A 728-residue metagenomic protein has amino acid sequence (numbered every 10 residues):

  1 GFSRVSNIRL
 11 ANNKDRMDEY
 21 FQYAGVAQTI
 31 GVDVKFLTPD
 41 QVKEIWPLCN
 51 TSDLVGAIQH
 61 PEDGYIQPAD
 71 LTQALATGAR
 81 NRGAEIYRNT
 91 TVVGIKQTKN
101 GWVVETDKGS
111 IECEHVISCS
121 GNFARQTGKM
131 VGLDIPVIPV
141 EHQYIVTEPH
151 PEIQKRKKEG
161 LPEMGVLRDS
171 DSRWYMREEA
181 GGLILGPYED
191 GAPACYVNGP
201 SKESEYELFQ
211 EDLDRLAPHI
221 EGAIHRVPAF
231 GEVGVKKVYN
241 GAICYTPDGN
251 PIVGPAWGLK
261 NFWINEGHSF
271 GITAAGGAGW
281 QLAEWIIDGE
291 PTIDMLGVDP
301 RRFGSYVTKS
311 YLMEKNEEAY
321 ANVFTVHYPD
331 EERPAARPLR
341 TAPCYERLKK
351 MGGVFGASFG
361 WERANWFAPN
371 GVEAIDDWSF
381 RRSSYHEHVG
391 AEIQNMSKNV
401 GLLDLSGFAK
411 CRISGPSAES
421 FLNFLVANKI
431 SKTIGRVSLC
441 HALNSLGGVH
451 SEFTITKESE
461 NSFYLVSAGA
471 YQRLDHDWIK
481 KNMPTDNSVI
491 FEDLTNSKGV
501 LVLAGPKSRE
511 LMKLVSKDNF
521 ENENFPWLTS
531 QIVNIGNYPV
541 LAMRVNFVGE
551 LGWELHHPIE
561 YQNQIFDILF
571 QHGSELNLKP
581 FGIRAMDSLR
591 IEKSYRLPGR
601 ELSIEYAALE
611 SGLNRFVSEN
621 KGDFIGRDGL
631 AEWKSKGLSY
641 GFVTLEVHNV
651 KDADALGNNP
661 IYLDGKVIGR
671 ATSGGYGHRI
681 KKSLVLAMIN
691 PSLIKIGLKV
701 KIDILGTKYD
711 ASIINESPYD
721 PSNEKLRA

Functional and structural regions predicted by a protein language model:
G1-I45, D171-M176, G181-I184, E317-P329 (+2 more regions): Dinucleotide-binding Rossmann-like beta1-alpha1 core, especially the glycine-rich loop that anchors the ADP
F2-R9, K43-R82, P200-E207, K260-E266: Helix-loop-beta segment of a Rossmann-like dinucleotide-binding subdomain
S6-L10, G132-E159, P218, A409-R412 (+4 more regions): Central beta-strand plus flanking loop segment that forms part of the substrate or channel wall within the catalytic
L10-E19, I58-R80, Y87, E207-A217 (+4 more regions): Short beta-strand to alpha-helix junction loop
I58-H115, C119, F123-Q126, G276: Helical element adjacent to the flavin cofactor pocket in flavoenzyme catalytic cores
P68, D171, A180, K202-R340: C-terminal catalytic lobe of FAD-dependent flavoproteins
G94-Q210, P218-R226, S310-E332, A336-T341 (+1 more regions): Flavin-dependent oxidoreductases
I293-D294, V298-A728: Glycine/proline-enriched, intrinsically flexible loops and inter-domain linkers
